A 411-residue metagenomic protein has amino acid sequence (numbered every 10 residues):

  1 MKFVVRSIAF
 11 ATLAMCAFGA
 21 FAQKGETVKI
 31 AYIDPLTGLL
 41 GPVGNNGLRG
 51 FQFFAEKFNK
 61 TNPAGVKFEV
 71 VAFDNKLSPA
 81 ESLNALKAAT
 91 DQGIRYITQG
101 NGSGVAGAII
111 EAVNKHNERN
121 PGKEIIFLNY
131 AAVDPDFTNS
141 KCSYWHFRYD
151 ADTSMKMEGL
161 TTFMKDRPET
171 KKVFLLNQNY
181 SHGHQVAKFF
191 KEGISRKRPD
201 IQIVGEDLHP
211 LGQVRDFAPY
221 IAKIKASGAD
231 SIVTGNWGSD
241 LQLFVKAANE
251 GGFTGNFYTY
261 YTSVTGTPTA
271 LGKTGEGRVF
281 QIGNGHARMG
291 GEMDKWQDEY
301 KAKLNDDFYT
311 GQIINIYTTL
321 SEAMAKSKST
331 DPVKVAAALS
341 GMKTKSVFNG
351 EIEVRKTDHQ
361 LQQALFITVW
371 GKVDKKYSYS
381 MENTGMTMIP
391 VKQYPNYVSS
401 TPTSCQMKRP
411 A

Functional and structural regions predicted by a protein language model:
M1-K29, D91, S404, K408-A411: Short, low-complexity disordered leader/linker segments with a strong preference for bacterial N-terminal type II
K24-G25, L48-V70, S195-D200: Signal peptide-proximal N-terminal region of secreted/periplasmic/extracellular or secretory-lumen proteins
E26-V28, K343, V347-A411: Solvent-exposed, acidic/polar segments of extracytosolic/periplasmic ligand-binding ectodomains
T27, P42-N46, T61-F137, Y149 (+2 more regions): Beta-alpha junction/loop-to-helix N-cap segments that form part of ligand/metal-binding clefts
T27-Q52, F73-A80, N101-G102, L176-Q185 (+1 more regions): Extracytoplasmic "Venus flytrap"
E81-N84, P135-D136, Y144-G252, A287-K295: Extracellular/periplasmic Venus flytrap/periplasmic-binding protein
A89-S103, N120-Y130, K172-N177, G228-G238 (+4 more regions): Periplasmic-binding protein-like
S143, V245-Y317, M324-T330, N383-P410: Extracellular/periplasmic periplasmic-binding protein-like sensory domains
